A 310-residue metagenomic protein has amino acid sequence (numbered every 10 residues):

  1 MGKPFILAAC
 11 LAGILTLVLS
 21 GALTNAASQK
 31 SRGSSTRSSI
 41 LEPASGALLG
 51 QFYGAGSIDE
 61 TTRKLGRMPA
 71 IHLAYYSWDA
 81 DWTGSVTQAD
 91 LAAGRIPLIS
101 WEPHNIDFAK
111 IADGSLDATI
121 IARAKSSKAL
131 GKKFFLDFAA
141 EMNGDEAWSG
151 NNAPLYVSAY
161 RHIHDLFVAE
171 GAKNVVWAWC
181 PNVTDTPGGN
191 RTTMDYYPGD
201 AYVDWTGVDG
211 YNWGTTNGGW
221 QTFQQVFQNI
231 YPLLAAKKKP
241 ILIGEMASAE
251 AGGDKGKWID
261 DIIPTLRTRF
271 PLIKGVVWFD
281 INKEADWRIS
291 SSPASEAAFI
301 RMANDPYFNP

Functional and structural regions predicted by a protein language model:
A9-V18: Bacterial N-terminal signal peptides
G21-R32: Sec-dependent signal peptide cleavage junction
G46-L130, V226, D254-I273, I281-E284 (+1 more regions): N-terminal carbohydrate-binding/catalytic regions of secreted carbohydrate-active enzymes
L48, P69-L73, G94-L98, K133-D137 (+4 more regions): Structural preference for beta-strand elements that scaffold enzyme active sites
F52-G54, H72-S77, S100-H104, D137-N143 (+4 more regions): Active-site-proximal beta-strand/loop segments in catalytic clefts of secreted hydrolases
S85-E102, V208-G252: Glycoside hydrolase catalytic-domain groove-lining segments
E102-I106, A147, A235-D260, F279-I289: Active-site clefts of carbohydrate-active enzymes
S115-W205, D209-N229, G253-G256, A285-A303: Active-site cleft segment of glycoside hydrolase catalytic domains centered on the general acid/base Glu
